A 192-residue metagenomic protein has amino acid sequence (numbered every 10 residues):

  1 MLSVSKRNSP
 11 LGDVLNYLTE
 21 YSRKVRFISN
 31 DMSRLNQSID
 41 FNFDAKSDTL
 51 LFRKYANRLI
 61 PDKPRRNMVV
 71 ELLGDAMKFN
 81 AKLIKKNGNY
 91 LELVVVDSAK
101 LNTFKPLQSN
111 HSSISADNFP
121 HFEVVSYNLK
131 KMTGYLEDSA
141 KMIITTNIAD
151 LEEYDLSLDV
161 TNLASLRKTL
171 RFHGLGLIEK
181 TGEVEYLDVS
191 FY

Functional and structural regions predicted by a protein language model:
M1-Y192: Beta-strand-rich assembly/attachment modules of structural machines
